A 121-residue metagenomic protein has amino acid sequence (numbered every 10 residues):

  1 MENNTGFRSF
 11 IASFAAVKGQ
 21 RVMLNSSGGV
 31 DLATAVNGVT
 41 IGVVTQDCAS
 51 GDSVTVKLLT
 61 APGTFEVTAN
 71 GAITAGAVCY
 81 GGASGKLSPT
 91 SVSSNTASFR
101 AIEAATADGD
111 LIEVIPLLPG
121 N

Functional and structural regions predicted by a protein language model:
M1-N121: Surface-exposed, low-hydrophobicity beta-strand/loop segments enriched in small/polar/acidic residues
